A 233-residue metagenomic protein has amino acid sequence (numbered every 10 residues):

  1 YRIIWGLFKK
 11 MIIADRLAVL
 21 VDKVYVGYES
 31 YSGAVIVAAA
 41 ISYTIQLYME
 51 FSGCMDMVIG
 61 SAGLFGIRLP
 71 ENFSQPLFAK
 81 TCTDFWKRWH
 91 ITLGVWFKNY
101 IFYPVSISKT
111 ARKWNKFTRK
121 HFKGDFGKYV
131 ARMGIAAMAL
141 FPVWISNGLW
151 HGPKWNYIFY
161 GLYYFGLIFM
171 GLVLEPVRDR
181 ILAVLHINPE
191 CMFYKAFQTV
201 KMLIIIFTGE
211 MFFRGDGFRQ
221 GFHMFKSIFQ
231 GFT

Functional and structural regions predicted by a protein language model:
Y1-T233: Membrane-embedded transmembrane alpha-helical bundles that form the catalytic cores of multi-pass lipid-modifying
